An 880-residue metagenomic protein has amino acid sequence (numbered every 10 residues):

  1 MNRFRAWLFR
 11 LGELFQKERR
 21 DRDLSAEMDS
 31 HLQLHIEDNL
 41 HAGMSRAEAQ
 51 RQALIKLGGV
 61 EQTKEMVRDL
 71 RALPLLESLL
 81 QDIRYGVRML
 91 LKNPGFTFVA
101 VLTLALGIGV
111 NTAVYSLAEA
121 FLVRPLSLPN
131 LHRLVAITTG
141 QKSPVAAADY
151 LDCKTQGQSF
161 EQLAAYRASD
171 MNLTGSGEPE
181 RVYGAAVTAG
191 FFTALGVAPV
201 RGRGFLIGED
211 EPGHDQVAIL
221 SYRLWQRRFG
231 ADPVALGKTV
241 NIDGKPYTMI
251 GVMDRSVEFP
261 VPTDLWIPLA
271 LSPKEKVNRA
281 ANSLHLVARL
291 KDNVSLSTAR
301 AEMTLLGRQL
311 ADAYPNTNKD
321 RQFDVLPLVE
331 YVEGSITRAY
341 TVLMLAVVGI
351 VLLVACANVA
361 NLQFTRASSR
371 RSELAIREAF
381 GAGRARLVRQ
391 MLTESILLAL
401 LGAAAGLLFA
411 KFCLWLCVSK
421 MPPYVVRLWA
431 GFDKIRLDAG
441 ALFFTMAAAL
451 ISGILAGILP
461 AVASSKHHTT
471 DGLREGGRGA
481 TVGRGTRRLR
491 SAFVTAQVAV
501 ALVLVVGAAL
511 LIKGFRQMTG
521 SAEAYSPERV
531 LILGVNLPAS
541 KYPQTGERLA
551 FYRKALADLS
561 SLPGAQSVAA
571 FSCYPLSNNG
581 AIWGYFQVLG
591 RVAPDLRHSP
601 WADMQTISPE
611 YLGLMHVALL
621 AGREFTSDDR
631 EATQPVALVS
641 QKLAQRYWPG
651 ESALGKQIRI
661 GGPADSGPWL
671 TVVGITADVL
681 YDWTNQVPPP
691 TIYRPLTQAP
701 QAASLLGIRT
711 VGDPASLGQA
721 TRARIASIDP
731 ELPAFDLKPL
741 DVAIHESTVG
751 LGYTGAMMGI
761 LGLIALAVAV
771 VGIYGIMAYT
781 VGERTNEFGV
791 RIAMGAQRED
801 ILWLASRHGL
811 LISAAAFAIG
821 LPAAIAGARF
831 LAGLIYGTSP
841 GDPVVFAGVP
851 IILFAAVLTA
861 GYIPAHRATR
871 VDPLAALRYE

Functional and structural regions predicted by a protein language model:
M1-L102, R289, R308, D312 (+3 more regions): Negatively charged linear elements and acidic catalytic determinants
A6, D170, Y183-I207, Q216-V342 (+5 more regions): Mid-to-C-terminal secondary-structure elements that act as membrane-proximal/extracytoplasmic interface segments
V67-F98, L328-G334, L362-R389, T393 (+3 more regions): Alpha-helical transmembrane segments of integral membrane proteins
G95-F121, P125, V354-C356, A399-A404 (+3 more regions): Short, strongly hydrophobic transmembrane alpha-helices
V114-I137, Q156-F160, A198, V261 (+9 more regions): Membrane-proximal juxtamembrane linkers immediately C-terminal to transmembrane helices
A118-A136, E258, D264-K274, V325-G334 (+6 more regions): Short juxtamembrane loops and helix-capping segments at transmembrane helix boundaries of multi-pass membrane proteins
L126-D170, N282-V287, E302, A522-Y585: Membrane-proximal extracellular/periplasmic loop immediately following the first transmembrane helix
A355-A399, T481, V771-L810, F817 (+2 more regions): Interfacial "coupling" helices/loops that link adjacent transmembrane helices in transporter permeases
